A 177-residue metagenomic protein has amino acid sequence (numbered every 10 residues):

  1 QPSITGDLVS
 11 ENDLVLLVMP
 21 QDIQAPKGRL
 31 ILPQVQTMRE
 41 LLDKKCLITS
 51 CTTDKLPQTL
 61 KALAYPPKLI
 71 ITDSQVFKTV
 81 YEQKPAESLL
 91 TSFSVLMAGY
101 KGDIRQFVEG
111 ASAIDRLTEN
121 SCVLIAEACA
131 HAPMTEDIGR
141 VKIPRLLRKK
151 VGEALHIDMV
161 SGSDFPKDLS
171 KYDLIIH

Functional and structural regions predicted by a protein language model:
Q1-G139, R145-R148, E153, M159-L174: C-terminal-of-GTPase-core extension/linker across diverse P-loop GTPases
